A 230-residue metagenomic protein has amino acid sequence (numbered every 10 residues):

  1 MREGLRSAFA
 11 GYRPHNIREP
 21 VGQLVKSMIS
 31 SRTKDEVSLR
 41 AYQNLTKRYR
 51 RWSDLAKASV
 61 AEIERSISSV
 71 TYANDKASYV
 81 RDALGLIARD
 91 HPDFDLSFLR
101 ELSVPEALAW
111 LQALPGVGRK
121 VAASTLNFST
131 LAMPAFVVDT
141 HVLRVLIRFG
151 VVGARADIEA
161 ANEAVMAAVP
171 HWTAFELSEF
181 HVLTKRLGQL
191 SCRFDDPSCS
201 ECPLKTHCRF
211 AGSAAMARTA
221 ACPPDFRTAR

Functional and structural regions predicted by a protein language model:
M1-F226: Catalytic cores of DNA base-excision repair glycosylases
R230: Acidic, metal-coordinating catalytic segment for phosphate/diphosphate chemistry, firing primarily on the Nudix
